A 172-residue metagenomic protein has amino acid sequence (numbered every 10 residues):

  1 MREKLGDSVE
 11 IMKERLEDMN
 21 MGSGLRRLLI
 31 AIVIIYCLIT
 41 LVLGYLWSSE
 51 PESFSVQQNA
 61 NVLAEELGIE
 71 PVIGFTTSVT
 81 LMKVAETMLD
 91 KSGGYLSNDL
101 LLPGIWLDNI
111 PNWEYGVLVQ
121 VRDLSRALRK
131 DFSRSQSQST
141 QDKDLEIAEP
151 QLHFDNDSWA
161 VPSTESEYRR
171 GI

Functional and structural regions predicted by a protein language model:
M1-S23: N-terminal Lys/Arg-rich, disordered targeting/topogenic segments
D18-Y36: N-terminal Sec-pathway targeting helices
L29-I32, T40-I172: Mature extracytoplasmic or organellar-lumen-exposed domains after removal of signal/transit peptides
